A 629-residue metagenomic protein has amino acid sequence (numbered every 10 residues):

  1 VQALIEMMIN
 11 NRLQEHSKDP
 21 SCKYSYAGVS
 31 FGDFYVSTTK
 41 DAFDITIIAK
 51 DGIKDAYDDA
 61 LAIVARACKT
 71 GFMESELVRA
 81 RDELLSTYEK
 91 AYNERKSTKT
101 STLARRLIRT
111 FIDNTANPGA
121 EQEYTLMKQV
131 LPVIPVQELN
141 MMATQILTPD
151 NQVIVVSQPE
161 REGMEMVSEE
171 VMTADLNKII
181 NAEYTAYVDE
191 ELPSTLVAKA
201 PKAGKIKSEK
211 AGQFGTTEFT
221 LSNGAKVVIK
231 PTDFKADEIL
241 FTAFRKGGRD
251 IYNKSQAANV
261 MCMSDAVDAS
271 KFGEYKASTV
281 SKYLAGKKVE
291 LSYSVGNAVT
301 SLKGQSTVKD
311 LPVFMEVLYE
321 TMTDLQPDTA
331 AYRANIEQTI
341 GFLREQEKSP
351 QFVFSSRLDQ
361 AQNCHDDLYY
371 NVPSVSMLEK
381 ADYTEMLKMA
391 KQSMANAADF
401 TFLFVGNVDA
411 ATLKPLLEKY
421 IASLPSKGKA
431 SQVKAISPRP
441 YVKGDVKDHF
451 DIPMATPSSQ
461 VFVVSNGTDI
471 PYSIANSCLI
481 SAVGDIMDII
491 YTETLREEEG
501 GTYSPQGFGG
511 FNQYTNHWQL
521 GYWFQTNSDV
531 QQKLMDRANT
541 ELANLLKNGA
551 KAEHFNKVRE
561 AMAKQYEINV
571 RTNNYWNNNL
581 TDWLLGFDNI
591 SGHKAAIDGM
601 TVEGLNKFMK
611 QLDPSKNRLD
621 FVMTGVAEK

Functional and structural regions predicted by a protein language model:
V1, N10-K69, S75-P132, N151-Q158 (+11 more regions): M16 family metallopeptidases and their MPP-like homologs
V1-Q2, M7-N10, Q14, K18 (+11 more regions): Proteolytic maturation boundary segments
L378-A390: A small/polar active-site loop signature that marks catalytic segments
Q392-N396: Glycine-rich phosphate/diphosphate-binding loops that line cofactor/substrate pockets in enzymes
M487-Y491: Short Ser/Thr-interspersed hydrophobic loop/turn segments at strand-loop and sheet-helix junctions that line or gate
